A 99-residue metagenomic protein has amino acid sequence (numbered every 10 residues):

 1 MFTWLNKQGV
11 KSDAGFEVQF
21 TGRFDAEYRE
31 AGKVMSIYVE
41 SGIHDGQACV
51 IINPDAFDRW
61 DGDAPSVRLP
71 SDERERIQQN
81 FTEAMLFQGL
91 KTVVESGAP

Functional and structural regions predicted by a protein language model:
M1, A14-Q19, I51, S96-G97: Aromatic-enriched hydrophobic runs in primary sequence
M1-G9: Intrinsic disorder/low-complexity signal
G9-D45: Amphipathic, interaction-prone secondary-structure segments
C49-P99: Acidic, low-complexity intrinsically disordered segments
